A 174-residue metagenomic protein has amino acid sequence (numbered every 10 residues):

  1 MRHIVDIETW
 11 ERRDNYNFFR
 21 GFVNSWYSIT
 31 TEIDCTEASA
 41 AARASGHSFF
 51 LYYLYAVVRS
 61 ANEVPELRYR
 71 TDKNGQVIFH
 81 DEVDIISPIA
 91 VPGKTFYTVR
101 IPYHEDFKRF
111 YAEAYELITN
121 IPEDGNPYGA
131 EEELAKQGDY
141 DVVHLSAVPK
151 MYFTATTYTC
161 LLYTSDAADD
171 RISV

Functional and structural regions predicted by a protein language model:
M1-A42, H47-S48: N-terminal beta-alpha "docking/capping" segments at the starts of catalytic domains in thioester/acy l-group-handling
F22-A40, D81-R109: Acyl/amide activation-and-transfer machinery of modular secondary-metabolite enzymes
H47-I85: Hydrophobic "lid/gating" helix adjacent to the active-site nucleophile that controls access to an acyl-thioester pocket
V91-T156: Helical lid/core segments from catalytic subdomains that handle acyl or acyl-like groups
T157-L162: Short, surface-exposed loop/helix-turn segments at secondary-structure junctions that function as lids/hinges flanking
Y163-D170: Conserved small/polar residues in nucleotide/adenosyl-binding loops
I172-V174: Short hydrophobic transmembrane-like helices used for membrane targeting/insertion
